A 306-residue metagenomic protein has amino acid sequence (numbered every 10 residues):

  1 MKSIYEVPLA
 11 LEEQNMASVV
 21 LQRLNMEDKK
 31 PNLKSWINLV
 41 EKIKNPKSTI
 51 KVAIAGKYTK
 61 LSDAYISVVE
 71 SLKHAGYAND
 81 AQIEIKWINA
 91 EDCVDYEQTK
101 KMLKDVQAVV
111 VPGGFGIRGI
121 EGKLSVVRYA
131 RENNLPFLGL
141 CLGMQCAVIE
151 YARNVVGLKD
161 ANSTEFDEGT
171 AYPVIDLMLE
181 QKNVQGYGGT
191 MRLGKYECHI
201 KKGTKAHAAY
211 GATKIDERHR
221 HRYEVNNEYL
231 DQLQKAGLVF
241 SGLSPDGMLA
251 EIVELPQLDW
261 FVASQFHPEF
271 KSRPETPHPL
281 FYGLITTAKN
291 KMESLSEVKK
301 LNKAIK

Functional and structural regions predicted by a protein language model:
M1-K214, R222-D259, Q265-K306: N-terminal beta1-alpha1 cap of cysteine-dependent amidohydrolase-like domains
H219: An anion-binding catalytic pocket shared by soluble metabolic enzymes
